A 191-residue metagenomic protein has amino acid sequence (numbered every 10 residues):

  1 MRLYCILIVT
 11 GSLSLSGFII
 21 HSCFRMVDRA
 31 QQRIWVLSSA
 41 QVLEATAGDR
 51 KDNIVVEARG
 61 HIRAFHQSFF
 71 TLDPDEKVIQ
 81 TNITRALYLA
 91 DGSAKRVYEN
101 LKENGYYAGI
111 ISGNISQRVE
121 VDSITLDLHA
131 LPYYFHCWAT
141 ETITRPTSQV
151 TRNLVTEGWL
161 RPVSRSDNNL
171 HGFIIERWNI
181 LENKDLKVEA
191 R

Functional and structural regions predicted by a protein language model:
M1-R33, L37-V56, F70, P74-R191: Structured, amphipathic secondary-structure segments that form assembly/contact surfaces in multi-subunit
H61-L72: Solvent-exposed, amphipathic alpha-helical segments
